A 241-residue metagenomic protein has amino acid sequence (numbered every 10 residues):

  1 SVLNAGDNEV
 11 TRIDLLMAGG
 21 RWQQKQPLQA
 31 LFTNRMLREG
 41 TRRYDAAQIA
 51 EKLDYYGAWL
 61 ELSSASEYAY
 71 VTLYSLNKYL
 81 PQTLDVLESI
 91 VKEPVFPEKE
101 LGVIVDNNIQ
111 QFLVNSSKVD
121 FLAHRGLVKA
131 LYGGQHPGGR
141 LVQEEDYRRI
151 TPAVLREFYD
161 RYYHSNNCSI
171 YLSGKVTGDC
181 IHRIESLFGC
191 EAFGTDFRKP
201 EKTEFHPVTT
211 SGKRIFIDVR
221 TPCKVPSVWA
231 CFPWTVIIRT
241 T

Functional and structural regions predicted by a protein language model:
S1-E51, R156-T241: His/Glu-rich zincin catalytic helix
Q48-K199: Charge-rich, well-structured scaffold segments of protease-associated domains
